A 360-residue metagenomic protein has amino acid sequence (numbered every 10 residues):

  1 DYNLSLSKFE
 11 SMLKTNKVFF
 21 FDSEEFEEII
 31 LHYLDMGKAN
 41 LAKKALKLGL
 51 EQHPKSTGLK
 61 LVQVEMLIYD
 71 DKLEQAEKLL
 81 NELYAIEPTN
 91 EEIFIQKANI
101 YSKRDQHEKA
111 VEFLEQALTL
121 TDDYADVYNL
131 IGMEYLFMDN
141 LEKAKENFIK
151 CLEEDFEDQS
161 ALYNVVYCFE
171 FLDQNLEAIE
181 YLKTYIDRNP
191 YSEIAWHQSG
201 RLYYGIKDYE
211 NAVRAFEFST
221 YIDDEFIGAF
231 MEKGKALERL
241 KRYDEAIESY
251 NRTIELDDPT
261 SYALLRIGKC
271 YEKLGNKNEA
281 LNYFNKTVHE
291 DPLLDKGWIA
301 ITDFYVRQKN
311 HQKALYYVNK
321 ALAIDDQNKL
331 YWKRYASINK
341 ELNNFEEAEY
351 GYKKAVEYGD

Functional and structural regions predicted by a protein language model:
G49, E82-L83, Q116-A117, K150-C151 (+6 more regions): Canonical positions in the second alpha-helix
Q52, A85-E87, L120-T121, E154-D155 (+6 more regions): Structural marker of alpha-solenoid helical repeat scaffolds
